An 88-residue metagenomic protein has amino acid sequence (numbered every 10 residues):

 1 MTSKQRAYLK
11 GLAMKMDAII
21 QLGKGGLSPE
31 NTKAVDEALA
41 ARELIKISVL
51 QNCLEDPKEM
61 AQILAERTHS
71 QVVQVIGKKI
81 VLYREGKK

Functional and structural regions predicted by a protein language model:
T2-K88: Positively charged, polar, low-complexity stretches
